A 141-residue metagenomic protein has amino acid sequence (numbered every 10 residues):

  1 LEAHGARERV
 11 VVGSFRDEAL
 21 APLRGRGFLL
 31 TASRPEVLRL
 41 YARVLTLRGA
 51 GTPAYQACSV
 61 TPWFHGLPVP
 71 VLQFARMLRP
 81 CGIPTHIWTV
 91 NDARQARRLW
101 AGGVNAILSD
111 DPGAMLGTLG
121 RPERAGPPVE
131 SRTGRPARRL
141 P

Functional and structural regions predicted by a protein language model:
L1-N105, S109-P141: Short loop-to-alpha-helix "cap/lid" segments that border enzyme active sites across diverse enzyme classes
